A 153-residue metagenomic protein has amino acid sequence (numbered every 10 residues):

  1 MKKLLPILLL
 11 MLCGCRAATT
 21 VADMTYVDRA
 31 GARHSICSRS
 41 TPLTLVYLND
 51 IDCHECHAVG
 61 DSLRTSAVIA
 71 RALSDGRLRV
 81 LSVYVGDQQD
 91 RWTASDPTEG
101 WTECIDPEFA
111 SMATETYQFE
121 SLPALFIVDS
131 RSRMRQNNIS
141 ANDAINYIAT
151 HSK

Functional and structural regions predicted by a protein language model:
L4-C13: Sec-dependent N-terminal signal peptides
C15-S38, A58: N-terminal "domain-start" segment that seeds a small globular fold
T20, P42, E120-L122: Short, small/polar residue-rich loop motifs at catalytic or cofactor-binding pockets
I36-G60, L81: Short active-site neighborhood of thiol/selenol oxidoreductases, capturing the structured segment around
H57-P97, F109-A113: Structural microenvironment flanking redox-active thiols in thiol-disulfide oxidoreductases
T93-F126, S130: Short, internal strand/loop/helix patches that form the active-site neighborhood or redox-interaction surface
S121, S130-K153: Non-catalytic, surface beta->alpha helical segment in thiol-disulfide oxidoreductase systems
